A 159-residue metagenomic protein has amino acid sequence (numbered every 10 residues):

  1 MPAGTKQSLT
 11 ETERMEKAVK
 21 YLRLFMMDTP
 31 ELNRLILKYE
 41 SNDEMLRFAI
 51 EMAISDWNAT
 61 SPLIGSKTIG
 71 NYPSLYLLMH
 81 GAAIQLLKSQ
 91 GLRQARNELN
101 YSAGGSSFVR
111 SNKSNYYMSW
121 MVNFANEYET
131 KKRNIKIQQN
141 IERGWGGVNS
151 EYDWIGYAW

Functional and structural regions predicted by a protein language model:
M1-L75, T130-W159: Conserved short "hinge" loops at termini or chain/domain junctions
E13, L22, L87, A95 (+1 more regions): Short, intrinsically disordered low-complexity segments
D56, Q85, E127: Solvent-exposed, charged/polar functional surfaces in cytosolic regulatory/catalytic domains
P62-S66, L87-N100: Short, solvent-exposed secondary-structure capping/transition elements
P73-G91: Elongated alpha-helical scaffolds
N97-S102, Y116-M118, R143: Hydrophobic alpha-helical segments
A103-N115: Eukaryote-specific, cytoplasm-facing alpha-helical/coiled-coil scaffolding segments in long proteins
N115-R133: Long, highly charged low-complexity segments enriched in Glu/Asp and Lys/Arg with interspersed Ser/Thr
